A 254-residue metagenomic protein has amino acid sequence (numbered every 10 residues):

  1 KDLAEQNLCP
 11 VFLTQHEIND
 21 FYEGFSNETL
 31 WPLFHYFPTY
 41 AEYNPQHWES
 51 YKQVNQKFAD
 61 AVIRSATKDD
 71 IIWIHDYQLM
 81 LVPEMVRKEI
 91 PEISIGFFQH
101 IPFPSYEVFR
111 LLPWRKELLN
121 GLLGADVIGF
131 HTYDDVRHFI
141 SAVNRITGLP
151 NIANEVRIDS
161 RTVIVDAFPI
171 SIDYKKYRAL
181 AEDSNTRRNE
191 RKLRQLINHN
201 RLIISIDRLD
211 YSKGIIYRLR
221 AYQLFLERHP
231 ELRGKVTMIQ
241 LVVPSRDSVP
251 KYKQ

Functional and structural regions predicted by a protein language model:
K1-Q254: Catalytic cores of carbohydrate-active enzymes across secretory and cytosolic contexts
